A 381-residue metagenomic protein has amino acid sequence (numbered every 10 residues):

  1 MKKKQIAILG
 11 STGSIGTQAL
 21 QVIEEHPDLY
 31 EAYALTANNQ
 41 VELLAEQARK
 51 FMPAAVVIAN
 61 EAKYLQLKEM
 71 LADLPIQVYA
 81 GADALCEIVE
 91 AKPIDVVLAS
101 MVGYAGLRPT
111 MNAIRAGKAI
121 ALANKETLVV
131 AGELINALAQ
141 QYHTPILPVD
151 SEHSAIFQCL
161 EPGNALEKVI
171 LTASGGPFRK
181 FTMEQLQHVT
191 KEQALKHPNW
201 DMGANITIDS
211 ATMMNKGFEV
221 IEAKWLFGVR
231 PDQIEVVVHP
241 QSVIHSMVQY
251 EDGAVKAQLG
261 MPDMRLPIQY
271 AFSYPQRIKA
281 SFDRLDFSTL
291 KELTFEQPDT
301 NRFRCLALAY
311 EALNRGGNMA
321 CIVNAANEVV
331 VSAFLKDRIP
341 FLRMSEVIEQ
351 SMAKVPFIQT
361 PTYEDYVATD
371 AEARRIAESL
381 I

Functional and structural regions predicted by a protein language model:
M1-I381: Catalytic, metal-anchored helix/loop core of enzyme active sites in primary metabolism
